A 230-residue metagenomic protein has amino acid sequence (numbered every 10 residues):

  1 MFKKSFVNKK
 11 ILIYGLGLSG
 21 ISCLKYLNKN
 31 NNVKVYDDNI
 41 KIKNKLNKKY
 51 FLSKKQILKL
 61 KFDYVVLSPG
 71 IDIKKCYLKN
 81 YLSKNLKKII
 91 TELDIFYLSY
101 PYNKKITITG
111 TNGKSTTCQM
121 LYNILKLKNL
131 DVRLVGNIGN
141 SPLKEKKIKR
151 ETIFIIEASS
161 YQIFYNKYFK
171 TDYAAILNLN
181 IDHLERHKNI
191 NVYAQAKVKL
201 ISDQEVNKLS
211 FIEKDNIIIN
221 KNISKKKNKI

Functional and structural regions predicted by a protein language model:
M1-N8, K54-Q56, Y97-L98: A short, basic/flexible loop-to-alpha-helix module at the beginning of a structural domain
K9-C23: Glycine-rich adenosine-cofactor-binding loop
K10, K25-N28, L58-L60, P69 (+2 more regions): Phosphate-binding loop of NTP-binding sites
Y14, Y36-D37, V135: The conserved SAM/SAH-binding core of class I Rossmann-like methyltransferase domains, concentrating on the hydrophobic
G17, N39, I138, K214-N216: Residues in the short beta-alpha loop(s) of Rossmann-like NAD(P)-binding domains
N30-K45: NAD(P)-binding Rossmann-fold cofactor-contacting core
K48-K61: Short acidic low-complexity segments
